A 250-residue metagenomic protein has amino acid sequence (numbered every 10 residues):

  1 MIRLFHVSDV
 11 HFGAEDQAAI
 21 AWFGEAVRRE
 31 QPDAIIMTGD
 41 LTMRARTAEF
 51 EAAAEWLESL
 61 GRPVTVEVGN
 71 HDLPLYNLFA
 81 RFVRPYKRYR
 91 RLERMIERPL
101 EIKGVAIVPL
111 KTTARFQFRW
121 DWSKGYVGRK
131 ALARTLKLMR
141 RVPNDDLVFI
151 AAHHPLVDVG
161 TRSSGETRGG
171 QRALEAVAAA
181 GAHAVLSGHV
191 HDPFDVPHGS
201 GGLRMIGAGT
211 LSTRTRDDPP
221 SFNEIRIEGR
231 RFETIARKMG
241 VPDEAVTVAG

Functional and structural regions predicted by a protein language model:
M1-F5, P99-P109, R140-L147, H198-R204: Beta-strand-turn-beta hairpins that frame and shape the catalytic cleft of phosphate-ester-processing enzymes
M1-S59, L75-Y76, M95, K137: N-terminal active-site segment of His-dependent metallophosphoesterases
H6-S8, I35-D40, V64-N70, K111 (+3 more regions): Active-site neighborhood of phospho(di)ester-bond hydrolases with catalytic His/Asp-centered motifs
G13-E15, M43-A48, N70-L78, A114-W120 (+3 more regions): Active-site environment of divalent metal-dependent phosphoester hydrolases
A52-K137, V142, A176-A178, N223-E224: Extended active-site neighborhood of metal-dependent phosphoesterases/phosphodiesterases
M139, P143-V159: Short acidic, glycine-rich surface-loop motifs adjacent to enzyme active sites
R162-R230: Conserved beta-sheet core of the metallophosphoesterase superfamily
R226-G250: A short C-terminal boundary segment appended to hydrolase-like catalytic domains
